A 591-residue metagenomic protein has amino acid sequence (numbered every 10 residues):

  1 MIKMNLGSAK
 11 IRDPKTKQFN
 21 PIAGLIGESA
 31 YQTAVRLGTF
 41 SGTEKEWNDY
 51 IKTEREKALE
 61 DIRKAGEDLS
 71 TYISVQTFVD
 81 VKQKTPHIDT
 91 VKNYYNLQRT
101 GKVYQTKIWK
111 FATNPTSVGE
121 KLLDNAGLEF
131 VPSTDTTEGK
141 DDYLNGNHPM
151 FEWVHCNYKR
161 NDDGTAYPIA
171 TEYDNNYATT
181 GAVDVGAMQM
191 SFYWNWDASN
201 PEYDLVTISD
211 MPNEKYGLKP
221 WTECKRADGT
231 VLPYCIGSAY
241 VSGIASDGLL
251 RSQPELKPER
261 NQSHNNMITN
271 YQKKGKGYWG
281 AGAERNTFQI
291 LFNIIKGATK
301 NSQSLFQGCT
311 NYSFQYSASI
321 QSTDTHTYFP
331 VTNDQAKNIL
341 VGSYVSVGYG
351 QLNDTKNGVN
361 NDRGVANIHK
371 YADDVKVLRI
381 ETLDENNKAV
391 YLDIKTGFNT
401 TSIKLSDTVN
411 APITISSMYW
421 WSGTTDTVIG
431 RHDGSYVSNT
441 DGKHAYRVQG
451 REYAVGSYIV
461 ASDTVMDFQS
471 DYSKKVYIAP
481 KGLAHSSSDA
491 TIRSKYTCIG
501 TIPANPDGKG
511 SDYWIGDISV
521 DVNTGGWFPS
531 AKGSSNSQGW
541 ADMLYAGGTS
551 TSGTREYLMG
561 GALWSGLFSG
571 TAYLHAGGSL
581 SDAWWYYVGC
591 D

Functional and structural regions predicted by a protein language model:
M1-V79: Short, low-complexity N-terminal tether/leader segments at secretion or assembly junctions of large, surface-exposed
G7, I73-D247, I268, K274-G280 (+4 more regions): Extended N-terminal export/anchoring regions of large proteins
R12-D13, R160, L383, E452: Hydrophobic alpha-helical segments, especially N-terminal targeting/anchoring helices
F19-A23, F40, G119-A126, S199-N213 (+3 more regions): Short, polar loop/linker segments at the starts of domains and inter-domain junctions
P86-N114, Y458-M466, A490-D591: C-terminal, surface-exposed recognition/capping segments
T180-V183, M211-L352, V365-D374, R379-A454: Short aromatic-cysteine micro-motif
W196, T287-Q289, D354, I459 (+1 more regions): Flexible loop/turn segments at secondary-structure boundaries
Q303-H326, T355-A366, S402-G442, S470-V520 (+2 more regions): Surface-exposed intrinsically disordered loops and tails
